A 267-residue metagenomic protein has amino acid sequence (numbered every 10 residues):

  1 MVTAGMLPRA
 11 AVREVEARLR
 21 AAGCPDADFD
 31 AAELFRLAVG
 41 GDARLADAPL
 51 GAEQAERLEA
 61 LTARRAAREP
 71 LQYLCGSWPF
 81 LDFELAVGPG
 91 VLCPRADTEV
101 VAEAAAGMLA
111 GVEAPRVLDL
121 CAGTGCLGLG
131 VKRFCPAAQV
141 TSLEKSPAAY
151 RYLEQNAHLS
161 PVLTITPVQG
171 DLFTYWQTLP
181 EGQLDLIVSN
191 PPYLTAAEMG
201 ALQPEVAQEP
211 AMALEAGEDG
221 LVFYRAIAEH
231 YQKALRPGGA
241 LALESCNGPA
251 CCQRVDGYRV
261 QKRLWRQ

Functional and structural regions predicted by a protein language model:
V2-Q54, L58: A short N-terminal interaction module
V12, A31, L58-E59, L71 (+5 more regions): A general structural signal for well-ordered alpha-helical segments in protein cores
A32-R36, A63, E103, L129 (+2 more regions): Generic alpha-helical structural context detector
F35-G107: Conserved AdoMet
P94, G123, G220: Short glycine/threonine-rich catalytic loop with a Thr-x-Gly-x-Asp
E99-M199, A226, G248: Conserved SAM/SAH cofactor-binding pocket of Class I
Y193-F223: Mobile active-site "lid"/loop adjacent to the S-adenosyl-L-methionine
E218-Q267: Conserved Class I SAM-dependent methyltransferase catalytic core
